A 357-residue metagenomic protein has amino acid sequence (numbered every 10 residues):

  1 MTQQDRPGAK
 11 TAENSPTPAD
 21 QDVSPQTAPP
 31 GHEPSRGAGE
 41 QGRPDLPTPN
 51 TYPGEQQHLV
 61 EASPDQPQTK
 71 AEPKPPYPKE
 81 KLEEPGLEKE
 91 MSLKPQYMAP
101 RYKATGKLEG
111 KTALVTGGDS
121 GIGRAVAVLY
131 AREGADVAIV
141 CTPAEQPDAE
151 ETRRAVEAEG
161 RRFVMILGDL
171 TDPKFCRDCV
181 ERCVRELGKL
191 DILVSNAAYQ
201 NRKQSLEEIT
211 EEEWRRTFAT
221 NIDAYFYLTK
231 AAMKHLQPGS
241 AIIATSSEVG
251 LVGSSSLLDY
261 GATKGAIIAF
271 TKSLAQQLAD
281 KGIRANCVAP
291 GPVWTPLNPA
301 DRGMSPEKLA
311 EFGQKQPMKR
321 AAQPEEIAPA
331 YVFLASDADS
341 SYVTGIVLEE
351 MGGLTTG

Functional and structural regions predicted by a protein language model:
Q26, P30-H32, R43-N50, E55-Y97 (+4 more regions): C-terminal helical subdomain
P76, D172, R177, R185 (+4 more regions): Conserved mid-core segment of classical short-chain dehydrogenase/reductases
Q146, L167-V180, E211, E325: The beta1-alpha1 cofactor-binding region of Rossmann-like NAD(H)/NADP(H)-dependent oxidoreductases
Y199, E207-F226, I243, I267 (+1 more regions): Catalytic Tyr-X3-Lys loop
T229, T263, T271: Active-site helix of classical SDR
K234-H235, Q276-D280: Alpha-helical segment proximal to the catalytic Tyr-Lys
S247: Residue(s) in the substrate-gating loop at a strand-loop-helix junction that position the organic substrate next
S256-L257, D280, P292-Q316, G357: A glycine/serine/threonine-rich, flexible loop-to-helix segment that serves as the NAD(P) cofactor-binding "lid"
